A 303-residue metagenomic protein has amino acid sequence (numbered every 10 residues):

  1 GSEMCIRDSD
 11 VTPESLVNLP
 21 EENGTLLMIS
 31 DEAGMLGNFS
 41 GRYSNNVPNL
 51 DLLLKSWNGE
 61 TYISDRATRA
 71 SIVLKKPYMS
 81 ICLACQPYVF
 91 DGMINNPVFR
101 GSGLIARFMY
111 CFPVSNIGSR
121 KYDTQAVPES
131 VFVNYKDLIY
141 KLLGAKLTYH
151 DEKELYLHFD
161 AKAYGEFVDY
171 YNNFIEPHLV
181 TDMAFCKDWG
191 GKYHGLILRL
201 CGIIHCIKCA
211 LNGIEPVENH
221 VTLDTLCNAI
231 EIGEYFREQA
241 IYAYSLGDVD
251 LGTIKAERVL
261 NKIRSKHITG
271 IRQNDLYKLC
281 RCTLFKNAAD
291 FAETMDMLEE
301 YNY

Functional and structural regions predicted by a protein language model:
G1-Y303: Phosphate-handling catalytic cores of nucleic-acid transaction enzymes
